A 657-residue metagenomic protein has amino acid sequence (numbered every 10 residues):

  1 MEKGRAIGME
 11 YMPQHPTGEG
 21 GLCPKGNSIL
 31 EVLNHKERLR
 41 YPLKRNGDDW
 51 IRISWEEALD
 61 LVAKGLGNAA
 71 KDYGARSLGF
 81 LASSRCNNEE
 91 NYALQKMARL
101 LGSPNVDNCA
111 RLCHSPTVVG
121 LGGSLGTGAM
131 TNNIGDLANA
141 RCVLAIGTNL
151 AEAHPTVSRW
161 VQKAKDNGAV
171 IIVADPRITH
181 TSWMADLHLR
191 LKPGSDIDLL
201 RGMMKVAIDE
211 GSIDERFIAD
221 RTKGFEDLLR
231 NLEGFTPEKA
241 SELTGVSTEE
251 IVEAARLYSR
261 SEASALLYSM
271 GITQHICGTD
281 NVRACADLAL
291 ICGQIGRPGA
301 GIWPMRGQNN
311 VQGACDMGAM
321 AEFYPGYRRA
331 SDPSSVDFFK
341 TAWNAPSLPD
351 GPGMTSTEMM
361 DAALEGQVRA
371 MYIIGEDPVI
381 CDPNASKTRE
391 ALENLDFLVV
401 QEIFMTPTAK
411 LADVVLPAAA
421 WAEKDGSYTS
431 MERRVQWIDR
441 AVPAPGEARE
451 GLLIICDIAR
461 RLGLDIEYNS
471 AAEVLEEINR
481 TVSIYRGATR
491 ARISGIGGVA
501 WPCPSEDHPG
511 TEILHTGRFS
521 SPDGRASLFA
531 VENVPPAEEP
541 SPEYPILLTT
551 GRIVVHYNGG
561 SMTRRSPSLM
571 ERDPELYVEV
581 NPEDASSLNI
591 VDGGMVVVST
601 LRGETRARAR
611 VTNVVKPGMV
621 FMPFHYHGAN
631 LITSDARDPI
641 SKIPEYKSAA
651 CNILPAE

Functional and structural regions predicted by a protein language model:
M1-E210, D220, G224, L228 (+7 more regions): N-terminal export/assembly segments and adjacent metallocofactor-ligating motifs of anaerobic energy-metabolism
D48-D49, S212-T248, G326-D337, W343-S347 (+5 more regions): N-terminal leader/propeptide and maturation segments of large enzyme subunits in energy/redox metabolism and hydrolases
L78-C86, L243-V246, S269-I276, Q308 (+1 more regions): Conserved short loop/turn motifs at secondary-structure junctions
I134, E423-A444, I455, A459 (+1 more regions): Glycine/threonine-rich phosphate-binding loop and adjacent beta-strand/alpha-helix elements that clamp
R177-H180, F404-D439: Flexible glycine/proline-rich, aromatic-decorated loop/lid segments
S259-L364, S505-P509, G517-R525: A glycine-rich, hydrophobic/aromatic-adjacent loop/helix-cap motif
M305, A314-A321, T341, A472-S568: Long, low-complexity segments enriched in small/aliphatic residues
A444-V499, G559, R564-E579, E583-E657: Long, contiguous, secondary-structure-rich segments that constitute the structural scaffold of globular domains
